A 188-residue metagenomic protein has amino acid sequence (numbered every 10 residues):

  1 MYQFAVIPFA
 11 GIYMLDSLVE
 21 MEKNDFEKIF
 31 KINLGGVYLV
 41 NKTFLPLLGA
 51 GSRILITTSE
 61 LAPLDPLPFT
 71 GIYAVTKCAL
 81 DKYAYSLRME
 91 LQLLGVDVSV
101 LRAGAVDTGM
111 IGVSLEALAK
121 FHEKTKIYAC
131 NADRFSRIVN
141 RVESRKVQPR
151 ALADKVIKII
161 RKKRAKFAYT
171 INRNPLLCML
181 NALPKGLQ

Functional and structural regions predicted by a protein language model:
F9-M14: Conserved NAD(P)H cofactor-binding loop of Rossmann-fold oxidoreductase domains
S17-L18, D25-E27: Substrate-binding pocket helix/loop in short-chain dehydrogenase/reductase
M21, P66-A74, S86: Active-site loop-to-helix junction immediately N-terminal to the catalytic Tyr of the SDR YXXXK motif in Rossmann-fold
L39-F44, L48, Y83-A84: Hydrophobic positions on the long internal alpha-helix of Rossmann-like NAD(P)-dependent oxidoreductase domains
N41, T76-A79: Active-site helix of classical SDR
L64-D65, S86-D97: Active-site-adjacent segment of SDR/Rossmann-fold oxidoreductases
L93-K166: SDR active-site lid
